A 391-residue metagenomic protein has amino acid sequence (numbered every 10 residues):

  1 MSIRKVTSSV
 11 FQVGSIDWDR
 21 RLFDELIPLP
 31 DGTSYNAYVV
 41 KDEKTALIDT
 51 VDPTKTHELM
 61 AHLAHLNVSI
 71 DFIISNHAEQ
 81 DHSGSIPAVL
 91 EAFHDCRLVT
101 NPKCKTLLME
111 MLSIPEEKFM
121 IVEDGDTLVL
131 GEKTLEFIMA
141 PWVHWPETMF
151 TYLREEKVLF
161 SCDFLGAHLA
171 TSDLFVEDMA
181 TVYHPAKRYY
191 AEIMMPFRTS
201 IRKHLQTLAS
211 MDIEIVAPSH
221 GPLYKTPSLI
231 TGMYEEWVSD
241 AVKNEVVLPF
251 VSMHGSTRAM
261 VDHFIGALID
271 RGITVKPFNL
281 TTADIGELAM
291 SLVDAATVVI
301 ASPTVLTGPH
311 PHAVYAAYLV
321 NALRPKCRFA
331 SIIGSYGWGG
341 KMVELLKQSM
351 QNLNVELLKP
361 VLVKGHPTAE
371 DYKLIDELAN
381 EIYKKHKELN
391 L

Functional and structural regions predicted by a protein language model:
I3-H65, F150-L153, K157-F160, T257: Conserved beta-strand hairpin/beta-sheet module of binuclear metal-dependent hydrolase folds, prominently
R4-S8, T100-T148, S200-K203: Metallo-beta-lactamase
E43, T54-V99: Active-site metal-binding motif and surrounding structural segment of the metallo-beta-lactamase
I48-T50, I70-A78, L98-N101, L159-C162 (+1 more regions): Active-site neighborhood of phospho(di)ester-bond hydrolases with catalytic His/Asp-centered motifs
S85, D284-L288: Short acidic active-site motifs
H144-T148, F164-P196, W237-V242: Active-site-proximal loop/helix segment associated with metal-binding centers of metalloenzymes
T171, T181-V216, G221-P222, H263-K276 (+1 more regions): FMN-binding flavodoxin-like domain, especially the glycine-rich phosphate-binding loop
P249-R271: Short, charged N-terminal beta->alpha structural module
